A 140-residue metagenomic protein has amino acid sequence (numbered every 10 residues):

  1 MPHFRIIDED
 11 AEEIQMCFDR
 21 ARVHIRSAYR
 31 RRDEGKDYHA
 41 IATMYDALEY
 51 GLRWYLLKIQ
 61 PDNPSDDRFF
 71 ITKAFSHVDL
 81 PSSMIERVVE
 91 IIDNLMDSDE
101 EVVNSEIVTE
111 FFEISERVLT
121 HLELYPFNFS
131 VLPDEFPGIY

Functional and structural regions predicted by a protein language model:
M1-Y38: Charged alpha-helical initiation segments
P2-I7, L56-Y140: Long, charged low-complexity segments
K36-A40, D62-N63: Short, surface-exposed helix-loop/turn micro-motifs enriched in polar/charged residues
A40-I41, A47: Solenoid-repeat scaffolds in large eukaryotic assemblies
